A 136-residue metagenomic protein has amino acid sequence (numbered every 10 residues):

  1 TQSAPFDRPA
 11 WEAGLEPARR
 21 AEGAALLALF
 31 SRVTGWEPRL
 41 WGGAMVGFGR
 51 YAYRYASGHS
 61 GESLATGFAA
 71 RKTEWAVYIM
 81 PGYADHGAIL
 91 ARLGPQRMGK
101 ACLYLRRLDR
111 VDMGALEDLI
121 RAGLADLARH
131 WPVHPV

Functional and structural regions predicted by a protein language model:
T1-V136: Charge-dense, helix-prone N-terminal extensions
